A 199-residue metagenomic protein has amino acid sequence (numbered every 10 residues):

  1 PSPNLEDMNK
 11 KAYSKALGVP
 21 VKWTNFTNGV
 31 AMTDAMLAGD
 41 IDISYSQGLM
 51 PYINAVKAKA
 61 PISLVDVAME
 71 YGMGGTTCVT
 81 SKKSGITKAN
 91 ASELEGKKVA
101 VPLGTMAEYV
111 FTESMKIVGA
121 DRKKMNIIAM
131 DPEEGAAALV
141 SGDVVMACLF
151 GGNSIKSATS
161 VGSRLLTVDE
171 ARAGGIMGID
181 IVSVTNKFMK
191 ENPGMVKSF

Functional and structural regions predicted by a protein language model:
P1-D121, N126-A129, A138, V145-G152 (+2 more regions): Short, glycine-/small- and polar/acidic-enriched structural segments that line small-molecule recognition paths
E134-F199: Pocket-lining segment of extracytoplasmic ligand-binding domains
